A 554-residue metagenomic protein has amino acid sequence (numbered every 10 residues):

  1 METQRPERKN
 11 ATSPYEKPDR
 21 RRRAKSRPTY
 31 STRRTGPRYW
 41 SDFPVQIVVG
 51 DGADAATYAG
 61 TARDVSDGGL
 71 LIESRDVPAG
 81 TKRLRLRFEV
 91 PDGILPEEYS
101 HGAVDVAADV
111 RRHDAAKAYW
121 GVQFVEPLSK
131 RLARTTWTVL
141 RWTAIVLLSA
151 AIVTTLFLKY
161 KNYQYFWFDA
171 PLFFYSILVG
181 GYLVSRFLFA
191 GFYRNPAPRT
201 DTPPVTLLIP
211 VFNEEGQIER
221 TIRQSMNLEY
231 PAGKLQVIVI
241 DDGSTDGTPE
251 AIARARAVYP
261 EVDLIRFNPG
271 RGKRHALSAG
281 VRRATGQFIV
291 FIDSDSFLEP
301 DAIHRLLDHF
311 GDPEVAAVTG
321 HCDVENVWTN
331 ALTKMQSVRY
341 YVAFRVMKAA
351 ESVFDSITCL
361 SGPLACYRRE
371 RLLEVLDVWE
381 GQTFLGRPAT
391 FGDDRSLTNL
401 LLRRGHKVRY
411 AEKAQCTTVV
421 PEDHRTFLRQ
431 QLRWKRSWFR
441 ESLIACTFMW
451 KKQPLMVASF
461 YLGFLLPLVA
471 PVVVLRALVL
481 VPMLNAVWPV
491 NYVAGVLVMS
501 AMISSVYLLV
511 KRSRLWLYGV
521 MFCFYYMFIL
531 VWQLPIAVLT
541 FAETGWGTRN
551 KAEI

Functional and structural regions predicted by a protein language model:
M1-K161: Structured alpha-helical
T155-T200, F460-G545: Membrane-embedded multi-pass helical conduit in multi-pass membrane proteins, especially envelope-biosynthetic
W167, G180-K234, T245: N-terminal signal-anchor transmembrane helix
E219, D246-R254, D301: Acidic helix N-cap motif at the loop->helix transition within catalytic regions of sugar-transfer enzymes
D241-E250, P269-R271: A conserved acidic beta->alpha catalytic loop
G247, S296-H309: Acidic donor-binding/catalytic loop of UDP-sugar-dependent glycosyltransferases, especially processive GT2
I289: Short aromatic/hydrophobic "clamp" motif used to bind/position activated sugar donors
F310-M347, Y367-L373, D377-F460, Q533-I536: Catalytic donor/gating beta->alpha subdomain of glycosyltransferases that bind UDP-sugars
